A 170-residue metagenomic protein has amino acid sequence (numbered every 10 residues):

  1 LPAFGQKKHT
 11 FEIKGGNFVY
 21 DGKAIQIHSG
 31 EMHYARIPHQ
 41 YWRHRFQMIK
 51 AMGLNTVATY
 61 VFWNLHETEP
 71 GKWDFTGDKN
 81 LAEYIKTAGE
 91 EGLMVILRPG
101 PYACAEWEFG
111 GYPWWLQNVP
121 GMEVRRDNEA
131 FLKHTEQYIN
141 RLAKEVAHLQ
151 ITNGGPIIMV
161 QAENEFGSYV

Functional and structural regions predicted by a protein language model:
F4-T56, K86, E90-M94: N-terminal carbohydrate-binding accessory modules
G5, G15-G16, G22, G30 (+9 more regions): Residue-identity detector for glycine
T10-F11, T76, H148: Generic detector of short alpha-helix boundary/capping microenvironments and adjacent low-complexity segments
I27-P38, W63-L81, Q117-Q137, E163-V170: The substrate-binding groove and active-site-proximal loops of carbohydrate-active enzymes, especially glycoside
W42-G110, W114-L116: Aromatic-lined substrate-binding rim segments of carbohydrate-active enzymes
K86, E90-V170: Active-site region of glycoside hydrolase catalytic domains
